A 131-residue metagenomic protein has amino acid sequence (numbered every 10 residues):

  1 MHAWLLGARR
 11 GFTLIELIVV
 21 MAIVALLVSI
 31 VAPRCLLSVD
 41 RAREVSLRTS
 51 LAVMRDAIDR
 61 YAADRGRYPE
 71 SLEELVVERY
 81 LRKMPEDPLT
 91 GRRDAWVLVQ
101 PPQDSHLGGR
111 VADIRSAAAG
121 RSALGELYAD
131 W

Functional and structural regions predicted by a protein language model:
M1-R10: N-terminal leader/signal peptides at the extreme start of proteins
R9, V20-I23, L89: Short glycine/serine/threonine-biased micro-segments
E16, R34, E74: Ca2+-coordinating acidic residues in Ca2+-binding motifs
I18-P33: Alpha-helical hydrophobic helix detector
S29, L37, E44, D56 (+1 more regions): Regular, well-ordered alpha-helical segments
R34-L51: Aliphatic-rich helix starts adjacent to a transmembrane/signal segment
A52-W131: Low-complexity, acidic interaction segments enriched in glycine
